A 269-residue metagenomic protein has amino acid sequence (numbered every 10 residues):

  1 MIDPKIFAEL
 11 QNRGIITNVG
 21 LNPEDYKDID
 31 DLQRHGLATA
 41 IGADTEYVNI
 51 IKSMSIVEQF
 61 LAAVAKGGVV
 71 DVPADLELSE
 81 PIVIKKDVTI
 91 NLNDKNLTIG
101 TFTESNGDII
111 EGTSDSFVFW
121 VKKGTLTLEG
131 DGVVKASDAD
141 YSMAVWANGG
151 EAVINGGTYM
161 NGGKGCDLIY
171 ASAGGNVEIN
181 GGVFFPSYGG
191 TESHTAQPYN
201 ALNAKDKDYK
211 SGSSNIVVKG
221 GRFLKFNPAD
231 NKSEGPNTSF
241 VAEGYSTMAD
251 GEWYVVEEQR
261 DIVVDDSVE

Functional and structural regions predicted by a protein language model:
M1-N12, V19, E24-K27, V83-N93 (+7 more regions): Surface-exposed loop/turn motifs in large extracellular/passenger domains
Q11-R13, Q33-H35: Intrinsically disordered, low-complexity repeat/linker tracts enriched for polar/charged residues
I16, A38-T39: A short, conserved structural fragment
A40, I51-P73, E77, I262-E269: Acidic Gly/Asp/Thr-rich repetitive segments characteristic of extracellular carbohydrate-active and adhesion proteins
V69-V88, L92-T98: N-terminal extracellular ligand-recognition/capping segment immediately after the signal peptide
